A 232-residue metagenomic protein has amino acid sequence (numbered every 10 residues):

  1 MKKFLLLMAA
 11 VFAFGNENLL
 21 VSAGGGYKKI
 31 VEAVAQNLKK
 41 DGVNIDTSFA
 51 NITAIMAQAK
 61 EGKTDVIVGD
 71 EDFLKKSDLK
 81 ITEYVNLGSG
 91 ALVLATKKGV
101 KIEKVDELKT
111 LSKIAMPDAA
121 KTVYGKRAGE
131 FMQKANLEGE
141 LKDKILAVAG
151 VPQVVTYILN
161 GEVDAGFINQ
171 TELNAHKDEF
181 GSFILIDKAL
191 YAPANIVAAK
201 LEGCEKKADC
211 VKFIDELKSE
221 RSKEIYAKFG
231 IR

Functional and structural regions predicted by a protein language model:
M1-K2, S112: Short, intrinsically disordered low-complexity segments
K2-K3, K28: Basic side chains
K3-A13: Sec-dependent N-terminal signal peptides
N16-K40, T53-R232: Exported/periplasmic ABC-transporter solute-binding proteins
N44-A54: A short beta-strand-loop structural module common to alpha/beta enzyme folds
